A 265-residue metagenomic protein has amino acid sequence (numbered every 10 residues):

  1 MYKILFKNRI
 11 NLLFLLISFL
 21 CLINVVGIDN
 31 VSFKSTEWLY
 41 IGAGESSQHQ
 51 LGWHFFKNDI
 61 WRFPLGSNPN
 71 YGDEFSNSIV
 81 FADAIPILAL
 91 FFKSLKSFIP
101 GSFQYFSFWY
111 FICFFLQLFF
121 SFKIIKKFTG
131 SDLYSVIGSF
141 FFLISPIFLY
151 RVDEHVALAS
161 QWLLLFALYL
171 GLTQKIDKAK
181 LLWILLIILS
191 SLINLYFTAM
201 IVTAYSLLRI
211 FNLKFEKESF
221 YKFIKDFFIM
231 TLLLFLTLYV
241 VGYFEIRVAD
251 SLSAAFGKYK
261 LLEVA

Functional and structural regions predicted by a protein language model:
M1-F33, K222-T231: Start-transfer (signal-anchor) and selected internal transmembrane alpha helices of multi-pass inner/ER membrane
F19-Q117, S145-A159: Membrane-interface coil-to-helix junctions
I23-I28, F128, L170-I176, L207-K217 (+1 more regions): Structural signal for the C-terminal ends of transmembrane alpha-helices and the immediately following loop
G27-D29, I201-T203, T237: Short hydrophobic alpha-helical segments that form membrane-spanning helices or hydrophobic packing faces of helical
F91, L95, S121, I125 (+4 more regions): Alpha-helical membrane-inserting segments
F111, F115-I124, L133-Q174, A179-F211: Membrane-embedded helix bundles of polyisoprenyl
T198-L232: Perimembrane helix-loop-helix junctions
T231, F235-A265: Periplasmic/ER-lumenal interhelical loops and adjacent helix-loop junctions in multi-pass membrane proteins
